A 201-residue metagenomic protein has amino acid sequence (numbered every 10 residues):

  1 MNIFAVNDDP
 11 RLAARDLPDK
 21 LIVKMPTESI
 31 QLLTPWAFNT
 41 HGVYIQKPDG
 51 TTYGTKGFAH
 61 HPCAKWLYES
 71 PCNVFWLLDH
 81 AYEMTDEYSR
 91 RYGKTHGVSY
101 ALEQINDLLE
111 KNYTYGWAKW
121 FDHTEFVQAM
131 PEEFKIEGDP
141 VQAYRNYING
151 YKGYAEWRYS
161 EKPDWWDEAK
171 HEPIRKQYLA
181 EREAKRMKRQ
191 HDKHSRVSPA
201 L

Functional and structural regions predicted by a protein language model:
M1-H60, A64-L201: Sequence termini and other peripheral, non-core segments
